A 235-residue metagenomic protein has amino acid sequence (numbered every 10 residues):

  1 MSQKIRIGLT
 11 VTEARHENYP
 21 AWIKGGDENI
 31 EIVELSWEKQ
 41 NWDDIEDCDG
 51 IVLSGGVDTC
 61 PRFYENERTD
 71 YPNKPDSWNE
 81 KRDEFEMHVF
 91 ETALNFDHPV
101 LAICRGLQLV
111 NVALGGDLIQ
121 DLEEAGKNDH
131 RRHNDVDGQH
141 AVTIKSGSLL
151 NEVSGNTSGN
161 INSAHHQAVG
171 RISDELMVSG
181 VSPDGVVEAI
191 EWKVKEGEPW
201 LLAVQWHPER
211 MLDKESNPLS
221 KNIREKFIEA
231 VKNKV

Functional and structural regions predicted by a protein language model:
M1-L101, N111-V112, I119, E123-V153 (+3 more regions): N-terminal beta1-alpha1 cap of cysteine-dependent amidohydrolase-like domains
C104: Conserved G/P- and acidic residue-centered "switch" motifs that form tight phosphate/ATP-binding loops in soluble
L107: The feature captures the ABC ATPase H-loop/switch
G155-N160: Catalytic cores of DNA base-excision repair glycosylases
S163: Short, basic/aromatic recognition patches
L202-V204: Residue-level marker for buried hydrophobic side chains located in beta-strands that build the well-ordered beta-sheet
